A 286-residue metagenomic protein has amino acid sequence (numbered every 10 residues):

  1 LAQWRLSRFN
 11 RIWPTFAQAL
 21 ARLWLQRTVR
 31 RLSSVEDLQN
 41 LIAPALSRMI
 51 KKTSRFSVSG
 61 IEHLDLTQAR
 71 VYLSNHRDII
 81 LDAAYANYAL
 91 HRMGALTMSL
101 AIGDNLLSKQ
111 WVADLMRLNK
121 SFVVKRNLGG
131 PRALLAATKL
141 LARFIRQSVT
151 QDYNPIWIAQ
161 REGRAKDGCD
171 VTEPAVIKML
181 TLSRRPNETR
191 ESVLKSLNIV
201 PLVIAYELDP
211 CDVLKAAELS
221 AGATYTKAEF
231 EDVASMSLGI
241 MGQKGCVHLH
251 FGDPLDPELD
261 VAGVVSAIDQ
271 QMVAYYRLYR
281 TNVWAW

Functional and structural regions predicted by a protein language model:
L1-R70, H76-A95, D104-Q110, K139-I156 (+1 more regions): Membrane-interfacial terminal anchoring regions of lipid-handling membrane enzymes
S99, G103-L135: Conserved nucleotide-cofactor-binding alpha/beta core module
